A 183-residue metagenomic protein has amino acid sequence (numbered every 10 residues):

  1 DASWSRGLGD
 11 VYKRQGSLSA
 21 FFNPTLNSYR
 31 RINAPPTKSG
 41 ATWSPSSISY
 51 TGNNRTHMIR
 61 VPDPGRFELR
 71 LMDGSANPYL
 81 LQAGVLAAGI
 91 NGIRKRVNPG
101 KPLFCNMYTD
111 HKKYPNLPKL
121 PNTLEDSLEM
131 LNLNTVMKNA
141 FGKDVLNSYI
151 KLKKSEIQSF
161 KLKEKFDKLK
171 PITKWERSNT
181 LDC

Functional and structural regions predicted by a protein language model:
D1-Y12: Single conserved hydrophobic/aromatic residue that forms the stacking wall/gate of nucleotide- or nucleobase-binding
S5, Y79, A83, P121-L128: Short amphipathic alpha-helical surface patches that serve as generic macromolecular interface elements
R6-G7, Y29, Y149: Aromatic-residue hotspot detector
D10-S17, V85-G89, S127-M130, N134: Generic, well-ordered alpha-helical scaffold segments in large soluble proteins
G16-P118: C-terminal catalytic subdomain
C105-C183: Acidic, glycine-enriched catalytic cores built around paired aspartates
